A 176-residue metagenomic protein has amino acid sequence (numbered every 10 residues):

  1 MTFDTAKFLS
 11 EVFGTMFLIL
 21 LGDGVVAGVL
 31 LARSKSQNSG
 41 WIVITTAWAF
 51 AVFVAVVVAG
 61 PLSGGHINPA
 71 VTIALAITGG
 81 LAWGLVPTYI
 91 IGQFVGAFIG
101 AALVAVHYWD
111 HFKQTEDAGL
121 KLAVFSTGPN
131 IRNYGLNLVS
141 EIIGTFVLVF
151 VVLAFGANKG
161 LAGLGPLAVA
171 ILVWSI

Functional and structural regions predicted by a protein language model:
M1-I176: Membrane-interface helix-loop junctions and terminal tails of multi-pass membrane proteins
